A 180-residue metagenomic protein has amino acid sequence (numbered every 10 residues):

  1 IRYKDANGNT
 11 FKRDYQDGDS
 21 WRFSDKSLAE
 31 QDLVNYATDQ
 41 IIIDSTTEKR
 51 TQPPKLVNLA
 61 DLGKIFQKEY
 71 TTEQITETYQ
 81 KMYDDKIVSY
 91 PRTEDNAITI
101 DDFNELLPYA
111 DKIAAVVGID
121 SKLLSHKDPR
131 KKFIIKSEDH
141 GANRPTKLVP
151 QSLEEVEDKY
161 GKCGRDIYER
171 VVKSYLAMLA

Functional and structural regions predicted by a protein language model:
I1-A180: Core catalytic DNA strand-manipulation module of type IA topoisomerases
